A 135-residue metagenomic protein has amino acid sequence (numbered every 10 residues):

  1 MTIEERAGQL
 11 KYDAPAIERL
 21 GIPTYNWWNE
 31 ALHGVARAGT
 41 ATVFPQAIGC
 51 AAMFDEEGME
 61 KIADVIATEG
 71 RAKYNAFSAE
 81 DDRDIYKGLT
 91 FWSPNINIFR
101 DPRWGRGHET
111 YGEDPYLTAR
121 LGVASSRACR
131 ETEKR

Functional and structural regions predicted by a protein language model:
M1-R135: Glycoside hydrolase catalytic-domain context in secreted enzymes
